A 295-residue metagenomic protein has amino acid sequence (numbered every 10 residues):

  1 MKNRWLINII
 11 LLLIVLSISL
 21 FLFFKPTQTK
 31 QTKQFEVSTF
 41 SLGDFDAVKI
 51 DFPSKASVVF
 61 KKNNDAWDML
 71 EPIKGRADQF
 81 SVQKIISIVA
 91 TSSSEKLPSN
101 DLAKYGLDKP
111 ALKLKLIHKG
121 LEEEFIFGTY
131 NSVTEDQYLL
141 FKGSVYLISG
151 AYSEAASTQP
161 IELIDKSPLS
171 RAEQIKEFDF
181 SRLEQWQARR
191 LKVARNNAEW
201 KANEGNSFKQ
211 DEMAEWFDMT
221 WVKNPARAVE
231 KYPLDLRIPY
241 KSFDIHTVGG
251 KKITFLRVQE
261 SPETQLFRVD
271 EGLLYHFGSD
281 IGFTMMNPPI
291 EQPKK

Functional and structural regions predicted by a protein language model:
M1-K295: A short-motif feature that recognizes glycine-rich, charge-decorated loops that bind or process nucleotide phosphates
